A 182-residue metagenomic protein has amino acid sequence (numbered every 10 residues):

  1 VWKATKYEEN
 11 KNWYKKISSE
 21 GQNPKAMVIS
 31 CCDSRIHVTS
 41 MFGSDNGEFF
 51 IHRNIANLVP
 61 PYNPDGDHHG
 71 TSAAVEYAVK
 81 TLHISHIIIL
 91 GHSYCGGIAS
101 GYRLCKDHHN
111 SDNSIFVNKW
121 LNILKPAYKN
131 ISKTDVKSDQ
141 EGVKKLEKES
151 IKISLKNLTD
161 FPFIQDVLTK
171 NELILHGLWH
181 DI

Functional and structural regions predicted by a protein language model:
V1-P24, N57-S85, G96-I182: Divalent-metal-activated hydrolytic enzyme cores
Q22-T39: Conserved H-X4-D acyltransferase segment
V28, H52, I89, G177: Divalent metal-coordination and catalytic microenvironments
D33-S34, H92-G97: Gly/Ser/Thr-rich loops at beta-strand to alpha-helix junctions that form or flank small-molecule/cofactor-binding
S34-L58: Catalytic core of membrane glycerolipid acyltransferases/transacylases, capturing the structured, soluble-facing
H86-H92: Acidic beta-strand-to-loop metal/phosphate-binding motif
